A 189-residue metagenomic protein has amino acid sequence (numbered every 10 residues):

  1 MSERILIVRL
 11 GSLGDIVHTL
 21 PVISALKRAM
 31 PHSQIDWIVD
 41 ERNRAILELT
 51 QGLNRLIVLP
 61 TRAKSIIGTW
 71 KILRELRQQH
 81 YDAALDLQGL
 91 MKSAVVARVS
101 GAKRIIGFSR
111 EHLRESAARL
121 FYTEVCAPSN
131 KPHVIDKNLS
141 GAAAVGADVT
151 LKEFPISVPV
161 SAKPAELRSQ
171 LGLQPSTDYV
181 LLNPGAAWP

Functional and structural regions predicted by a protein language model:
M1-P189: Catalytic machinery of carbohydrate-active enzymes, primarily nucleotide-sugar-dependent glycosyltransferases
